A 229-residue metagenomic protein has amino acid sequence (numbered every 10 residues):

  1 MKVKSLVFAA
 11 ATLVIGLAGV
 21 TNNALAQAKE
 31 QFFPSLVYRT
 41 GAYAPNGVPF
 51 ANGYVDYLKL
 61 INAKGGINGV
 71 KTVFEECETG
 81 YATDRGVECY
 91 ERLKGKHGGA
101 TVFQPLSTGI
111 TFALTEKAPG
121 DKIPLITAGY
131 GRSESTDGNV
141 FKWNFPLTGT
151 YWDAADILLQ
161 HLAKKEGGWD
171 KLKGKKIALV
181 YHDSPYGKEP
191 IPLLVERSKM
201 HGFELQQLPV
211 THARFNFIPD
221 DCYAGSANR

Functional and structural regions predicted by a protein language model:
M1-A10: Bacterial N-terminal signal peptides that target proteins for export
V14-A24: C-terminal segment of classical bacterial N-terminal signal peptides
N23-S35, A63-K71, E166-K176: Immediate post-signal peptide segment of exported/extracytoplasmic ligand-binding proteins
A28-F32, P45-N52, K64-G138, L147 (+1 more regions): Beta-alpha junction/loop-to-helix N-cap segments that form part of ligand/metal-binding clefts
P34-A42: Acidic/histidine-rich, surface-exposed loop or edge segments in extracytoplasmic proteins
A42-N52, P185-P190: Glycine- and acidic-residue-enriched helix-capping/strand-helix junction motifs
N52-F74, G167-D170, K199-F203: Signal peptide-proximal N-terminal region of secreted/periplasmic/extracellular or secretory-lumen proteins
G98-P209: Extracytoplasmic ligand/sensor domains, especially the bilobed periplasmic-binding protein
